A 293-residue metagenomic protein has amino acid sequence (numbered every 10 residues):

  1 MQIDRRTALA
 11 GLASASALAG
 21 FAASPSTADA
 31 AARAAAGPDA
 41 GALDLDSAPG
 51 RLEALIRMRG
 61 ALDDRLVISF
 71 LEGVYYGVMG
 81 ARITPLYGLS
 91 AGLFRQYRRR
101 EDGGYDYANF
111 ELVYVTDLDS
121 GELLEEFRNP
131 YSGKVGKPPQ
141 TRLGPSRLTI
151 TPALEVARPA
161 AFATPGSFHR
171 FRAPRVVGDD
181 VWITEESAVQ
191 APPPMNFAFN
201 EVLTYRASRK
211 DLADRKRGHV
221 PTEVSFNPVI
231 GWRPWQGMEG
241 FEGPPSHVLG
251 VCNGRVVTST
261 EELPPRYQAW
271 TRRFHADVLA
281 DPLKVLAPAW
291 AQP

Functional and structural regions predicted by a protein language model:
M1-S16: N-terminal secretory signal peptides and thylakoid transit peptides that target proteins across membranes
S16-A22: Hydrophobic h-region of N-terminal signal peptides that target proteins for export in Gram-negative bacteria
A22-M58: C-terminal segment of N-terminal export signals and the immediately downstream linker at the start of the mature
A48-R57, A61, R65, F70-D102: Short, solvent-exposed loop/hinge segments that bridge or flank secondary-structure elements
I68-F70, Y107-V113, N227: Extended beta-sheet lipid-handling architectures
G80-R215: Predominantly extracellular/secreted and cell-surface proteins with exposed, flexible low-complexity segments
P194-G243: Extended soluble regions of mature proteins
N227-P293: Edge beta-strand at a domain terminus
